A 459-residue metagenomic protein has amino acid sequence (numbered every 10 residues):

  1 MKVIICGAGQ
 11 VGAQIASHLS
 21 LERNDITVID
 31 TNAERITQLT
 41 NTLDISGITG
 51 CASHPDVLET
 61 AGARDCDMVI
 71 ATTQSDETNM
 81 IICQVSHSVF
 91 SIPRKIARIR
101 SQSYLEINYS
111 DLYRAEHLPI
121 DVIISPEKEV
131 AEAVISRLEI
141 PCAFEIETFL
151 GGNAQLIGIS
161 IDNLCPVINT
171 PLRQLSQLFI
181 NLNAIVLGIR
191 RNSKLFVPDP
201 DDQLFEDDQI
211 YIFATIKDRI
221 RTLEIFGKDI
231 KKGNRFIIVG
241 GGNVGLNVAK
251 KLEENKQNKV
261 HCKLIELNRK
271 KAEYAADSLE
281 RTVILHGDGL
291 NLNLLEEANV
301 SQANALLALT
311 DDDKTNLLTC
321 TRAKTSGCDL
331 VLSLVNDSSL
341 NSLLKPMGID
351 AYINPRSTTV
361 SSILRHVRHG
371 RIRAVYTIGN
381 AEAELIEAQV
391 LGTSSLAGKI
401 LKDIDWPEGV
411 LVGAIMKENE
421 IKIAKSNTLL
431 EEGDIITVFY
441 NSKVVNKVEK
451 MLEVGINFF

Functional and structural regions predicted by a protein language model:
M1-F459: Cytosolic regulatory regions of ion transport systems
